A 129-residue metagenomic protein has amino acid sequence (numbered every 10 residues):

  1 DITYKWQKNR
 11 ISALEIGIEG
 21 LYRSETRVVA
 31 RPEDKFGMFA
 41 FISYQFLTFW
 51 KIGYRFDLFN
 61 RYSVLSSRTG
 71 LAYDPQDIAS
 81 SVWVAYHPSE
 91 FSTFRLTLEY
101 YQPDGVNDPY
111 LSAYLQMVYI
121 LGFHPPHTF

Functional and structural regions predicted by a protein language model:
D1-T69: Detector for outer-membrane/organellar transmembrane beta-barrel domains, recognizing the amphipathic beta-strand
I2-Y4, A40-Y44, Y54, V82-Y86 (+2 more regions): Residues on the lipid-exposed face of transmembrane beta-strands in outer-membrane beta-barrel proteins
N9-I16, F49-I52, Y86-L96, F123-H127: Repeated loop/turn-to-beta-strand initiation elements of outer-membrane beta-barrel proteins
P32-M38, Q76-S80, P109-A113: Residues that define the transmembrane beta-barrel architecture of outer-membrane proteins
S67, L71-A72, D77-A79: Outer-membrane beta-barrel domain signature, especially the mid-to-C-terminal portions of large Gram-negative OMP
S81-S112: Internal helix-turn-beta structural module
Y86, P109-F129: Outer-membrane beta-barrel "beta-signal"
